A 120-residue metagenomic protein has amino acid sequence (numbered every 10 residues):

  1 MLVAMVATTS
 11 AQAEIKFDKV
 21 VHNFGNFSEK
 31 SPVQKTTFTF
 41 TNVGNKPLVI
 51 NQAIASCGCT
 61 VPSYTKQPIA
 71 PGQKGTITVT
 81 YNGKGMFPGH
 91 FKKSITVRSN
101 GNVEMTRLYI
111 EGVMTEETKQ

Functional and structural regions predicted by a protein language model:
M1-I15: Bacterial Sec-dependent N-terminal signal peptides
A11-T39, V43, M114-Q120: Beta-sheet-dominated interaction scaffolds and their linkers
Q34-T36, G75, F91, T106: Hydrophobic core residues within well-ordered beta-strands of beta-rich domains
T36-N42, V79, K93-R98: Buried hydrophobic-core signal for structured, non-transmembrane domains
V43-K46, G85, G101: Short, acidic/polar linear motifs in exposed loop/turn regions
N45-T76: Surface-exposed binding patches on compact interaction domains or structured appendages
I77-G85: Short, hydrophobic beta-strand segments
F87-E116: Terminal connector regions
